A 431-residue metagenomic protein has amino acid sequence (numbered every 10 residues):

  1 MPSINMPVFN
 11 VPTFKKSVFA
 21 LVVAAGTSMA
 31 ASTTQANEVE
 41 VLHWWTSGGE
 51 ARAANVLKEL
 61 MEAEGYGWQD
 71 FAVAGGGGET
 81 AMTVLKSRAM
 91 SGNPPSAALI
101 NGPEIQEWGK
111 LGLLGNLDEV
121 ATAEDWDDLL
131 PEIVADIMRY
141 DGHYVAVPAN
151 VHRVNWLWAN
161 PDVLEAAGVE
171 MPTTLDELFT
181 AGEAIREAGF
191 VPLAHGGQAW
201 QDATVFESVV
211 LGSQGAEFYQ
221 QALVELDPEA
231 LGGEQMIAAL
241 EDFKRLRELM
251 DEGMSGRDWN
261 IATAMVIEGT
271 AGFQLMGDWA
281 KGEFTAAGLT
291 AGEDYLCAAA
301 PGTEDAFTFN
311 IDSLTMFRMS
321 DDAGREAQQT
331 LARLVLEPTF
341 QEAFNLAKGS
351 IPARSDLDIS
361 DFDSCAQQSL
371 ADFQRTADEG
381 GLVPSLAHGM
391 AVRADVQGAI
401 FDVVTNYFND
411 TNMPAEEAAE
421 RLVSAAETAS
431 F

Functional and structural regions predicted by a protein language model:
V22, S32-E107, L111, A123-W126 (+6 more regions): Conserved N-terminal structural module of periplasmic/extracytoplasmic solute-binding proteins
N37, E59, A63, A167 (+2 more regions): Extracytoplasmic/periplasmic substrate-recognition and gating elements
S87-R88, P94-S96, W126-D162, V191-P192 (+2 more regions): A structural signal for short loop-to-beta-strand junctions that line the ligand-binding cleft of periplasmic/secreted
G102-N155, F179, V205-E207, G292: Hinge/lid segment of periplasmic solute-binding proteins
D118-E132, D136, G197, S213-A238 (+3 more regions): Short, solvent-exposed loop/beta-turn-alpha elements that line the ligand-binding surface or hinge of extracytoplasmic
Y144-A149, F179-P228, A271: Extracytoplasmic/periplasmic solute-binding protein
G182-A184, V224-S255: Glycine-centered hinge/linker elements that transmit conformational signals in sensory and ligand-binding systems
L314, L357, A371-A426: C-terminal capping/gating helix-and-loop segments adjacent to ligand/active sites or protein-protein/ligand interfaces
